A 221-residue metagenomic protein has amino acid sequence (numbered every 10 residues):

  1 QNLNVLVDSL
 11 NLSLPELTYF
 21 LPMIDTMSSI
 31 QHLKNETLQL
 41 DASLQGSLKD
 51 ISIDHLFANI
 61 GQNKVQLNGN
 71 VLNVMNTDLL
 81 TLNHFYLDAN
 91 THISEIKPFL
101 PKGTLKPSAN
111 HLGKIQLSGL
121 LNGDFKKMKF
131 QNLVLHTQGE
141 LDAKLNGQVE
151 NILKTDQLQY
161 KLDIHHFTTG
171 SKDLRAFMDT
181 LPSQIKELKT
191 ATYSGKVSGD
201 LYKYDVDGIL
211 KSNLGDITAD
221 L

Functional and structural regions predicted by a protein language model:
Q1-V7, S28-Q31, L38-L48, H55-A58 (+9 more regions): Extended lipid/amphipathic-ligand handling interfaces
L6-M27, L87-L105, A109, F167-F177: A low-complexity, Ser/Thr/Gly/Pro-enriched, surface-exposed linker/loop concept that marks segments flanking
Y19-I24, N35, G46-D50, K97-P101 (+5 more regions): Flexible, solvent-exposed coil segments and beta strand-coil junctions, predominantly the extracellular/periplasmic
